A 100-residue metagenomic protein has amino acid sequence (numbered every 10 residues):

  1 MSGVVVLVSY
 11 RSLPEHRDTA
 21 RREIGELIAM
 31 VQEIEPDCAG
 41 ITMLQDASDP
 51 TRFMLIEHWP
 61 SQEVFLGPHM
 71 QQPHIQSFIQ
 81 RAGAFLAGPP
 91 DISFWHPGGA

Functional and structural regions predicted by a protein language model:
S2, T42-T51, S77-A100: Glycine-rich beta-strand-turn "strand-cap" elements at beta-sheet edges
V4-R11, G40-M70: Short, well-ordered beta-strand segments in beta-rich or mixed alpha/beta enzyme and ligand-binding folds
R11-R21: Short, surface-exposed ligand-recognition loops at beta-strand->loop->(often short) alpha-helix junctions that present
S12-P14, S61, H96-G99: Non-catalytic surface loops within mature trypsin-like serine protease
E26, M30-C38, H58-D91: An amphipathic, aromatic/His-enriched active-site/gating alpha helix that lines ligand/cofactor pockets
